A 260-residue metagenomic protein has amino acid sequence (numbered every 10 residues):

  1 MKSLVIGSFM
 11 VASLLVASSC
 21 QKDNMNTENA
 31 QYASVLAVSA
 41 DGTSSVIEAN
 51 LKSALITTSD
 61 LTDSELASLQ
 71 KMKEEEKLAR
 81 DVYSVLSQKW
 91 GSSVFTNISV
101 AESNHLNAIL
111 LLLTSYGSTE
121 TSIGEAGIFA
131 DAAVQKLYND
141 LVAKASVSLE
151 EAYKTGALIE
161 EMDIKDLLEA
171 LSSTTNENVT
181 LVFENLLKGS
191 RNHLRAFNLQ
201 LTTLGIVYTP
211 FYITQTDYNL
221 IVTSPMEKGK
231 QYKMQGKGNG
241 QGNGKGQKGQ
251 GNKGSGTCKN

Functional and structural regions predicted by a protein language model:
M1-S8, Q21-K22: Positively charged n-region of N-terminal signal peptides that target proteins for export
K2-S3, S13, N219: Low-complexity, intrinsically disordered short peptide segments enriched in small/polar/basic residues
G7-V11, S64-E65: N-terminal hydrophobic alpha-helix used for membrane targeting or insertion
V11-L14, N252: Processing junctions and N-termini across compartments
L15-S19: C-terminal motif of bacterial Sec signal peptides marking the signal peptidase cleavage site
C20-E28: Bacterial lipoprotein signal-peptidase II cleavage site
A30-N260: All-alpha RGS (Regulator of G-protein Signaling) helical domain and cognate RGS-like helical scaffolds
